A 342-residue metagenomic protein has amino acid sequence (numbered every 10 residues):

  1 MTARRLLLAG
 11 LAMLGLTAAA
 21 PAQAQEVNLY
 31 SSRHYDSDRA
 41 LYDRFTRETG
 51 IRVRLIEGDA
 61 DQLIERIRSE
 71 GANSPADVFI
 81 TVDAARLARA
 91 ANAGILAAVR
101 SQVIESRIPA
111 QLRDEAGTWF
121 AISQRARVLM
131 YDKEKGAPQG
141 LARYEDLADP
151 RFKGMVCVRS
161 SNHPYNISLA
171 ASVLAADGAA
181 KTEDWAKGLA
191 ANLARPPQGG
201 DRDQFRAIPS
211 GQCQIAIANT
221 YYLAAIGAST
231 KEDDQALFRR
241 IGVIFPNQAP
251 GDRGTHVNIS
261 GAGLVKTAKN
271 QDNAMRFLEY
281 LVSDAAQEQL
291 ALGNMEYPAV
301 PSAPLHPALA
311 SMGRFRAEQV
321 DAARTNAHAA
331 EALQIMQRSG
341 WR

Functional and structural regions predicted by a protein language model:
A24-A88, R342: Early extracytoplasmic/lumenal segment of secretory-pathway proteins
Y30-R33, E115-A116, Y131-K133, Q139 (+3 more regions): Short beta-strand->loop
S74-F79, A97-L129, E145, V156-V158: A structural signal for short loop-to-beta-strand junctions that line the ligand-binding cleft of periplasmic/secreted
L87-I95, D114-A142, A170-A171, V257-A262: Periplasmic solute-binding protein
L96-E105, T118-F120, E145, E232-H256 (+1 more regions): Short beta-strand->loop
S161, Y165, S172, A176-P246: Ligand-binding pocket segment of bilobal, Venus flytrap-like solute-binding proteins
S260-V320: Mature extracytoplasmic/periplasmic domains
L305-R342: Extracellular/periplasmic bilobal clamshell ligand-binding domains
